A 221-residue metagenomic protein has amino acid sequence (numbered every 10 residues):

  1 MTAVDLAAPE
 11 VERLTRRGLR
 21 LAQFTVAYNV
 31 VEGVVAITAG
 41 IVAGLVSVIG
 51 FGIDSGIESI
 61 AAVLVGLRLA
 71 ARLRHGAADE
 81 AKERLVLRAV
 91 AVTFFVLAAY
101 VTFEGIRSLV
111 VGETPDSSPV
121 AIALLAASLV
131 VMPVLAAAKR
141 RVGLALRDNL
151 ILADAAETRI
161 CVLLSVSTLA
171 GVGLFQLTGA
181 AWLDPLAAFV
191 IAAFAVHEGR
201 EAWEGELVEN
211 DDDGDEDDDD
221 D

Functional and structural regions predicted by a protein language model:
M1-D221: Alpha-helical transmembrane cores and adjacent cytosolic helix/loop segments of polytopic membrane transporters
